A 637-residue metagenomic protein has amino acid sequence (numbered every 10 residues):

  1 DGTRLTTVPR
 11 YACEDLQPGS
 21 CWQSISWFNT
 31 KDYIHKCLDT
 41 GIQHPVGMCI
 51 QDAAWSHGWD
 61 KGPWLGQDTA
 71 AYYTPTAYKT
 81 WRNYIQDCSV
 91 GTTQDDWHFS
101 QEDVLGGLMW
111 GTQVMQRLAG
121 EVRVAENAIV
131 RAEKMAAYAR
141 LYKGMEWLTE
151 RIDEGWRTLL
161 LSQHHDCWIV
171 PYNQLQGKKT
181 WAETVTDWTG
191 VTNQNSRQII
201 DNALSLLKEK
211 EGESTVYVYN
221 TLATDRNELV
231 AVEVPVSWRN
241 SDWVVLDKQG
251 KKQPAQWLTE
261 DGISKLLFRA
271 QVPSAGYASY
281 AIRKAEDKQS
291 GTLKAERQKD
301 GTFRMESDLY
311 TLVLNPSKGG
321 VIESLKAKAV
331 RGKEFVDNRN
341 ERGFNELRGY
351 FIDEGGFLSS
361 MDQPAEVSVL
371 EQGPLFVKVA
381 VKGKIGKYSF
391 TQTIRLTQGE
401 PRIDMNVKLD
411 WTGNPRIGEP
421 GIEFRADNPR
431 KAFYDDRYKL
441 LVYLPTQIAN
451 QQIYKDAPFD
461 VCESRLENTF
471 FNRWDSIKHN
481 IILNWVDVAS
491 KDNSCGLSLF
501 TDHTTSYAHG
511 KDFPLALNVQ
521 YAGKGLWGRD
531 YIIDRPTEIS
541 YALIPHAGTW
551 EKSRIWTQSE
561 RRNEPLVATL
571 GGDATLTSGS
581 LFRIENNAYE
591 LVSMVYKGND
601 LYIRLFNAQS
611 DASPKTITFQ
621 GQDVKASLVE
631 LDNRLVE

Functional and structural regions predicted by a protein language model:
D1: Active-site neighborhoods of enzyme catalytic cores
R4-K210, T221-A223, D492-T569: Catalytic grooves of carbohydrate-active enzymes
Q23, G190, D201, S205-E637: C-terminal (or distal) subdomains of carbohydrate-active enzymes
